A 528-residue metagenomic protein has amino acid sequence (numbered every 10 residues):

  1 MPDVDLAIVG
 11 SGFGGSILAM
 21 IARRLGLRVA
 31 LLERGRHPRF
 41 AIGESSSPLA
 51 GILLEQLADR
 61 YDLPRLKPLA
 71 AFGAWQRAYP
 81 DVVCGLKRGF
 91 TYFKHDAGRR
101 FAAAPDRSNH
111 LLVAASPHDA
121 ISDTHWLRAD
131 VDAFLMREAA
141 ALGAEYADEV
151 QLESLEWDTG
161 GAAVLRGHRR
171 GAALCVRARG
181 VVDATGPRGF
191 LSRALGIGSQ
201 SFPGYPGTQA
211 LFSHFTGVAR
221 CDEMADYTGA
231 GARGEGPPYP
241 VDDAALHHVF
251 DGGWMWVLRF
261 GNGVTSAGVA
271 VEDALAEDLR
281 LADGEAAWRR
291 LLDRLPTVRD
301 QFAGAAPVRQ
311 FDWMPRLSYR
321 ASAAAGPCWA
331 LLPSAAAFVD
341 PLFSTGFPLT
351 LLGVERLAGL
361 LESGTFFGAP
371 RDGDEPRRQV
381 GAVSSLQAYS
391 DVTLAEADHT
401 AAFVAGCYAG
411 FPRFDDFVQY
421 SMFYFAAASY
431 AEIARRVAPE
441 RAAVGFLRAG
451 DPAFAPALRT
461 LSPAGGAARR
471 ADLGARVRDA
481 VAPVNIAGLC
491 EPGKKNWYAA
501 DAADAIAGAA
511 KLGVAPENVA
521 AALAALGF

Functional and structural regions predicted by a protein language model:
M1-G14, A30: Beta1/beta-strand and adjacent pyrophosphate-binding region of the FAD-binding site in flavoprotein oxidoreductases
A7, R23-E44: Glycine-rich FAD pyrophosphate-binding loop
G14, H37, R188: Conserved Rossmann-like nucleotide-cofactor binding loop
R39-F101: N-terminal FAD cofactor-binding segment of flavoenzymes
P80-D130: Flavin (FAD/FMN) cofactor-binding and adjacent substrate-gating region of FAD-dependent oxidoreductase domains
L127, A133-T297, V354: Predominantly flavin-linked oxidoreductase catalytic cores and closely associated redox partners
D251-M255, R259-G263, A270-L360, G364-F366 (+1 more regions): FAD/FMN-dependent oxidoreductases across multiple families
L360-F528: C-terminal helical "tail/cap" subdomain of flavin- and related membrane-associated enzymes
